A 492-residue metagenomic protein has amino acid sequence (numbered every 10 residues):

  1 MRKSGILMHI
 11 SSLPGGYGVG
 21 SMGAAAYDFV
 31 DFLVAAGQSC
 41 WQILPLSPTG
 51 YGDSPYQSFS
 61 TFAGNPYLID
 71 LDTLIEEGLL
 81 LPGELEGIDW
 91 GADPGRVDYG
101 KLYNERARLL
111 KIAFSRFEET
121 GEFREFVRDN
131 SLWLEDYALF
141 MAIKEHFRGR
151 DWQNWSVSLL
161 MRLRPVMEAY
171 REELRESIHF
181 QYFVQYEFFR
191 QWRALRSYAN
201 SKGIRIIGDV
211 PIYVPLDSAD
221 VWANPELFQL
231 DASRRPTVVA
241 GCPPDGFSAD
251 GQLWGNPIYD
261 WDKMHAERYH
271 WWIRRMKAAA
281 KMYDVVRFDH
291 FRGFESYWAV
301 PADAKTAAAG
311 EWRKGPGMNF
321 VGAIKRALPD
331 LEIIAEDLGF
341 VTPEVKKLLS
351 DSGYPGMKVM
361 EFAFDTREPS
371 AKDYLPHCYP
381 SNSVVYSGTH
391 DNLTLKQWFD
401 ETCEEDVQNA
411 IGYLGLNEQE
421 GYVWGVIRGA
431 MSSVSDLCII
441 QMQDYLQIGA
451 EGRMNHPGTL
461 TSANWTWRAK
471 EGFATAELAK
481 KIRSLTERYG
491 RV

Functional and structural regions predicted by a protein language model:
M1-S11, Y27: N-terminal regions that are enriched for targeting/export leaders and immediately downstream pro/stem segments
H9, D53-F189, V214-I439, Q443-Y445 (+2 more regions): Alpha-amylase-like alpha-glycosidases and glucanotransferases acting on alpha-linked glucans and related
A24-T49, M282-Y283: Catalytic domains of carbohydrate-active enzymes, especially glycoside hydrolases
V34, W192-K202, K325, L349-S350: Surface-exposed amphipathic alpha-helices with a cationic face
Q181-V214: Conserved, well-ordered alpha-helix/loop/beta-strand core segments that scaffold catalytic motifs
I448-V492: In a subset of proteins, long, contiguous C-terminal domains/tails are tracked
